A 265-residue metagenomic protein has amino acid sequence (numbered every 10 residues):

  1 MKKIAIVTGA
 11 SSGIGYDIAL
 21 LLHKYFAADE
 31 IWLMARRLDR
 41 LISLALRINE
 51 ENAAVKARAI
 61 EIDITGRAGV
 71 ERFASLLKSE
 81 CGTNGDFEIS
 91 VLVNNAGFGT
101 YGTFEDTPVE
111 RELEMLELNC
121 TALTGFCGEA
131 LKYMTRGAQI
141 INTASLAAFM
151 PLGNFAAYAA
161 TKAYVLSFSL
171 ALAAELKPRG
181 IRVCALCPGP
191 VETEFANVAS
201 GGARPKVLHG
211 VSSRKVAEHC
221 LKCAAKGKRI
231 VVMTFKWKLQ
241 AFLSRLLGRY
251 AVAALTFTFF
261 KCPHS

Functional and structural regions predicted by a protein language model:
S11-G13: Conserved glycine-rich cofactor-binding loop
A27-L44: Conserved glycine-rich Rossmann-like NAD(P)H-binding loop of the short-chain dehydrogenase/reductase
N95-T100: Conserved NAD(P)H cofactor-binding loop of Rossmann-fold oxidoreductase domains
T103-F104, R111-E114: Substrate-binding pocket helix/loop in short-chain dehydrogenase/reductase
C127, T161: Active-site helix of classical SDR
S145: Residue(s) in the substrate-gating loop at a strand-loop-helix junction that position the organic substrate next
A173, P178-W237: SDR active-site lid
